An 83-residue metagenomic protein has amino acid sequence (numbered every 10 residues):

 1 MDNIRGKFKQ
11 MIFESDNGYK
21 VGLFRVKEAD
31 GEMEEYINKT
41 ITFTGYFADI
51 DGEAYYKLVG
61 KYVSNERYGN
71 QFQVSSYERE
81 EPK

Functional and structural regions predicted by a protein language model:
M1-D16, G60: Structural detector for short beta-strands of small beta-barrel domains
E14-S15, G22-K83: Long, highly charged, low-complexity intrinsically disordered interaction regions that mediate electrostatic DNA/RNA
